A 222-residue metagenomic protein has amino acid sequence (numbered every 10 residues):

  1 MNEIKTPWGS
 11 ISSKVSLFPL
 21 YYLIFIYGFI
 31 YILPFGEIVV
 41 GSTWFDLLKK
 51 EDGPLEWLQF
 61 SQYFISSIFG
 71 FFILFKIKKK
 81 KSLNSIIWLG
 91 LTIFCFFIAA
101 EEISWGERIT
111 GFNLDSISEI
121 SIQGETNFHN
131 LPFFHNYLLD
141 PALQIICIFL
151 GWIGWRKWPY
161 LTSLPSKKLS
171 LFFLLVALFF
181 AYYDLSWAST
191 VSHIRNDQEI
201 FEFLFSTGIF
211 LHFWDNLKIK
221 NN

Functional and structural regions predicted by a protein language model:
S12-P34, F172-A177: Alpha-helical transmembrane segments
I32-D46, W155-W158, A181-H193: Juxtamembrane "helix-exit" motif on the non-cytosolic side of transmembrane helices
F45-W57, T190-E202: Non-cytosolic membrane-interface motifs at loop->transmembrane helix junctions
L58-F72, P141-I153, F201-K220: Hydrophobic cores of alpha-helical transmembrane segments in multi-pass inner/ER membrane proteins, independent
F75-I86, R156-S166: Membrane-interface helix-boundary motifs at transmembrane edges
F96-D115: Transmembrane alpha-helix/helix-exit interface in multi-pass inner-membrane proteins
G124-I148: Hydrophobic alpha-helical transmembrane segments
K168-S186: Hydrophobic alpha-helical membrane segments
